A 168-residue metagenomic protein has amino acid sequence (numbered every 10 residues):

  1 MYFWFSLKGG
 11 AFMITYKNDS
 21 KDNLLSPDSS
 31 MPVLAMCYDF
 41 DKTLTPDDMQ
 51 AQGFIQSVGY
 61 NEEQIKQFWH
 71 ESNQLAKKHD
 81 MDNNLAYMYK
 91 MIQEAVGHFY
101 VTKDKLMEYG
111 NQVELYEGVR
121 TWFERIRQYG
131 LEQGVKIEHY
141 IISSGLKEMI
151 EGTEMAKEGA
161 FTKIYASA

Functional and structural regions predicted by a protein language model:
I14-A166: Alpha-helical substrate-recognition element adjacent to the catalytic core
